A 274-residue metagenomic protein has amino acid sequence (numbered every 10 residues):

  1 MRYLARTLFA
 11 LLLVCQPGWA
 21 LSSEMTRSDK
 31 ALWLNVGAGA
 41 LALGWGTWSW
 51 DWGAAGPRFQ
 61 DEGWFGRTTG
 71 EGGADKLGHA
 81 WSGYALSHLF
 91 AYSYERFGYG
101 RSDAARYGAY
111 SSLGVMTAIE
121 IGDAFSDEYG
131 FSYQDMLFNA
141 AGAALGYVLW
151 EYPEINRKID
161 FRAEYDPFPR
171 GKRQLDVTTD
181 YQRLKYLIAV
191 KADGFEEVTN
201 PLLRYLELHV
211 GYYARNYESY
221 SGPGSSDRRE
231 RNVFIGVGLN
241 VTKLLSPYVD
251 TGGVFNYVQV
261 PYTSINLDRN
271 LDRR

Functional and structural regions predicted by a protein language model:
M1-M25, R274: Cleavable N-terminal export/targeting peptides
L21-R274: Hydrophobic alpha-helical membrane segments
